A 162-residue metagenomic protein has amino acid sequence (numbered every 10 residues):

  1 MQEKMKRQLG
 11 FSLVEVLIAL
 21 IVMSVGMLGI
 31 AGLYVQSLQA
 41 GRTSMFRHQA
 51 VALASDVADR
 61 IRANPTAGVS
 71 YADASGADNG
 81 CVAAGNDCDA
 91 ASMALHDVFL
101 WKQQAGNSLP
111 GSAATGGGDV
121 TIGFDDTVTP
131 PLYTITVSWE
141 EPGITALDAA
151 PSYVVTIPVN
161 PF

Functional and structural regions predicted by a protein language model:
Q2-S55: Aliphatic-rich helix starts adjacent to a transmembrane/signal segment
Q39-M45, A52-F162: Flexible, low-complexity segments enriched in proline/glycine/serine and punctuated by aromatic residues
